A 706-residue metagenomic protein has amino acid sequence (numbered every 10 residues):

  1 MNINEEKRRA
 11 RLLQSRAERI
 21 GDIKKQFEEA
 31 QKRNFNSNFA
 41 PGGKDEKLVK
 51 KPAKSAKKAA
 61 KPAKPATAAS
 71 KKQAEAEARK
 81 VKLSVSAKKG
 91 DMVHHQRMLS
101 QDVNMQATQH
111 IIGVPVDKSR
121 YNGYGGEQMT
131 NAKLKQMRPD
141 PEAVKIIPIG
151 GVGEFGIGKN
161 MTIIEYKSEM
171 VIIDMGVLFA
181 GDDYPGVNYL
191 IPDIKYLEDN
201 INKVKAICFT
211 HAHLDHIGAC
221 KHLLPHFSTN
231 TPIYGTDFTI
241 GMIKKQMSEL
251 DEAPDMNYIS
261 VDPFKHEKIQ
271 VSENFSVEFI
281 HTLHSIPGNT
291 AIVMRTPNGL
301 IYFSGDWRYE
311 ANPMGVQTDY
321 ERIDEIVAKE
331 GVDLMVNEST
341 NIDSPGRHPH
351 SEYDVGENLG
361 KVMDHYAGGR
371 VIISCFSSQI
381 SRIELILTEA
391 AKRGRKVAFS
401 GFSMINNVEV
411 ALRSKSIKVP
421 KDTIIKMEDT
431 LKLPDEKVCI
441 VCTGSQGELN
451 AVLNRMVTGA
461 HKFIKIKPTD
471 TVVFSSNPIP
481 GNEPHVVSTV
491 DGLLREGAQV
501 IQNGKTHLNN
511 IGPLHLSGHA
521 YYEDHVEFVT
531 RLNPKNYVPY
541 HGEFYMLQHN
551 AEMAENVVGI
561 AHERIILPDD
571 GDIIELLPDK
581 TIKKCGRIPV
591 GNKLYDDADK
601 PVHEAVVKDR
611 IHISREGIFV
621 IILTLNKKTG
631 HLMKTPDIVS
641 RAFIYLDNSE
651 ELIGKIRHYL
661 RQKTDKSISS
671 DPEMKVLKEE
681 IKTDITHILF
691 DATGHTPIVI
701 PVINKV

Functional and structural regions predicted by a protein language model:
N2-K50, K54-K57, K61-E198, G492-L493: Zn-dependent metallo-beta-lactamase
N104-C208, H213-K432, A451-K465, P484-S488: His/Asp/Glu-rich metal-coordinating catalytic cores of metallo-dependent phosphodiesterases/hydrolases acting on
I146, Y258-S260, V336, V500 (+2 more regions): Conserved beta-strand scaffold positions in the cores of enzyme catalytic domains, especially in NTP/NDP-utilizing
I172, L178-D182, G186-Y189, K203 (+4 more regions): A glycine- and charged-residue-rich anion-binding loop/surface
Y234, V538-P539, I700: Short glycine-rich phosphate-binding loop at a beta-alpha junction
H281, T296, C442-G444, L623-K627 (+1 more regions): Flexible glycine-/small-residue-rich
S344, H348-G481, H485-L514, A520-L652 (+3 more regions): Hard-cation-handling environments
P672-V706: C-terminal tails and terminal domains of large nucleic-acid-associated and other macromolecular-machine proteins
